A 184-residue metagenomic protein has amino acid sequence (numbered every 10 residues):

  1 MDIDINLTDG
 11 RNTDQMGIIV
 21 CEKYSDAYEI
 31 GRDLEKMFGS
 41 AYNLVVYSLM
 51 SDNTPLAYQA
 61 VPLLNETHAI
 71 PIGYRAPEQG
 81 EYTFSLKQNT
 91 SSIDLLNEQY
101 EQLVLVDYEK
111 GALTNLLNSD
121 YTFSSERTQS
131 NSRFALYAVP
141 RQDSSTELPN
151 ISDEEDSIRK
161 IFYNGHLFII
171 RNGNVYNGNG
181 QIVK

Functional and structural regions predicted by a protein language model:
M1-K184: Compositionally biased Ser/Thr/Gly- and acidic/asparagine-rich, proline-interspersed low-complexity stretches
